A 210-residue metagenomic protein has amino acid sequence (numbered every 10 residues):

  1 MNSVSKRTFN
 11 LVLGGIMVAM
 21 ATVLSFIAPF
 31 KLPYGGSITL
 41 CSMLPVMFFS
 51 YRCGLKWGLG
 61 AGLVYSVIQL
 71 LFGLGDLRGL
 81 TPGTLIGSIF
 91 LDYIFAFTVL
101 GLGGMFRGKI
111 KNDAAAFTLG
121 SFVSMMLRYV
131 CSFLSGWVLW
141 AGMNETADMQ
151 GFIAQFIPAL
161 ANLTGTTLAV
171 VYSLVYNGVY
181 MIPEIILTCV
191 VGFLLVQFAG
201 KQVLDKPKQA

Functional and structural regions predicted by a protein language model:
M1-A210: Loop-helix junctions at membrane interfaces
